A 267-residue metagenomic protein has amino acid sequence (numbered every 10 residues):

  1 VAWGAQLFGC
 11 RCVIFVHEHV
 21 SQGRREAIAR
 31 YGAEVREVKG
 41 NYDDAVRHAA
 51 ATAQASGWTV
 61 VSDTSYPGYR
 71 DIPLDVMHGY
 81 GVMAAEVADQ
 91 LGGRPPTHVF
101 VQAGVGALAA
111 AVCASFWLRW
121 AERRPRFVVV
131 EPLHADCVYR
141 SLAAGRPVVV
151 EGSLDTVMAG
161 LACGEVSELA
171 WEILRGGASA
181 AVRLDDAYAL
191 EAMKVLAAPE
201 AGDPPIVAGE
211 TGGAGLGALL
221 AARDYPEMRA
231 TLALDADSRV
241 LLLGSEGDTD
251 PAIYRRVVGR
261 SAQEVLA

Functional and structural regions predicted by a protein language model:
V1-R11, A29, C113-W120, G217-D224: Alpha-helix C-terminal capping segments
V1-V16, P95-L108, V240-L243: A short, small-residue-rich loop immediately preceding and capping a beta-strand
C12-H19, R126-P132: Short internal beta-strands
V13-H98, R140-L184: Small/polar-residue-rich loop-to-helix segments that shape phosphate-bearing ligand pockets
S65-G68, A103-A107, E131-D136, V157 (+4 more regions): Glycine-rich beta-alpha junction loops
V76, E86-L118, R124: Glycine-rich ThDP/TPP pyrophosphate-binding loop and its adjacent helix/strand module within ThDP-dependent enzymes
P95, V166-A233: Active-site-adjacent helical/loop segments in soluble small-molecule enzymes
A214-A267: Phosphate-binding loop/pocket of nucleotide- and phosphate-handling active sites
